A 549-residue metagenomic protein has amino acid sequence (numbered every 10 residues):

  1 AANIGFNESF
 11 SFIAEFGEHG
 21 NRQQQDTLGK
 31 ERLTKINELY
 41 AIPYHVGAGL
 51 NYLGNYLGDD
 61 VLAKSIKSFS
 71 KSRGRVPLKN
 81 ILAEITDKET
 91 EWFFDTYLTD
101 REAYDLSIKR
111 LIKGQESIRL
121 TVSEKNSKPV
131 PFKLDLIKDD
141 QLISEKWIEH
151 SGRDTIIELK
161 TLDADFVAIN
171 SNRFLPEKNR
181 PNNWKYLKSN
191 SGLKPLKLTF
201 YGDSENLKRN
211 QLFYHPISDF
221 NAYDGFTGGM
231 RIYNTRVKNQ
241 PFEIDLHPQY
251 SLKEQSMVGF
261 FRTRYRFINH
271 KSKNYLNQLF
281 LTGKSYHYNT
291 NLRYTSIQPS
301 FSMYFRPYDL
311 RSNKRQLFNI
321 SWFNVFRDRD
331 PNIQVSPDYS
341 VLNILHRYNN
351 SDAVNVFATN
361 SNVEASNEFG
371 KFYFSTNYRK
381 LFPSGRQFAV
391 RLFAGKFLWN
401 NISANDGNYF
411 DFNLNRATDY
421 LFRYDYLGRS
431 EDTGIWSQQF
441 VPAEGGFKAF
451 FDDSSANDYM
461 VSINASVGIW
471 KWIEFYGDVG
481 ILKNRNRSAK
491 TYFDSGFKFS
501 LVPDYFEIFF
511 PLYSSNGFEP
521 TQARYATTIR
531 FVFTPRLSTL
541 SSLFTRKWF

Functional and structural regions predicted by a protein language model:
A1-A48: Acidic/His/Gly-enriched intrinsically disordered linker/tail segments that often contain short helix/coil "MoRF-like"
R32-K113: Amphipathic alpha-helical substructures
V61, T86, T90-F93, L106 (+1 more regions): Beta-strand-rich binding/interaction modules
K67, N210-A222, G228-R236, Q240-L252 (+10 more regions): Transmembrane beta-strand segments that form the barrel wall of outer-membrane beta-barrel proteins
I148-E149, T155-D163, N170-K273, N291 (+4 more regions): Outer-membrane beta-barrel initiation region
N210, D224-G228, Q255-G259, Y275 (+9 more regions): Residues that define the transmembrane beta-barrel architecture of outer-membrane proteins
S218, Q278-N289, S300-S302, L342-G468 (+2 more regions): C-terminal outer-membrane beta-barrel translocator/porin domains of Gram-negative envelope proteins and their
F499-D504, Y525-F549: Outer-membrane beta-barrel "beta-signal"
